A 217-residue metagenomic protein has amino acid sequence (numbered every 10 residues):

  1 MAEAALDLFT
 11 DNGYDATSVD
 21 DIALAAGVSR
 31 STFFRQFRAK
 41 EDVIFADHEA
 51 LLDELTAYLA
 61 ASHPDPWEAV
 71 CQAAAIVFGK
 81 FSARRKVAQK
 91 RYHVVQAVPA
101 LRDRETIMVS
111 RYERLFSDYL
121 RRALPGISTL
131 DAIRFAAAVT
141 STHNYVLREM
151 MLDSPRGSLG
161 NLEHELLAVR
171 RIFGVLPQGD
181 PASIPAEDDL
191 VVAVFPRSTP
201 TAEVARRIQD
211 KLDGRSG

Functional and structural regions predicted by a protein language model:
M1-A5, I22, D47-L55: Generic hydrophobic, amphipathic alpha-helix propensity
M1-T17: Short, amphipathic alpha-helix enriched in basic
F9, D21-A25, F33: Append "Primarily bacterial transcriptional regulators
D11-Y14, F34-A46: HTH DNA-binding helix-turn interface
D53-H93: Hydrophobic alpha-helical connector segments
P99-P125, L130-A137: Amphipathic alpha-helical packing segments from all-alpha helical-bundle domains
D131-R156, R171-G179: Amphipathic C-terminal alpha-helical segment
R156-G217: C-terminal peripheral helix-coil segments that are non-catalytic and often amphipathic
